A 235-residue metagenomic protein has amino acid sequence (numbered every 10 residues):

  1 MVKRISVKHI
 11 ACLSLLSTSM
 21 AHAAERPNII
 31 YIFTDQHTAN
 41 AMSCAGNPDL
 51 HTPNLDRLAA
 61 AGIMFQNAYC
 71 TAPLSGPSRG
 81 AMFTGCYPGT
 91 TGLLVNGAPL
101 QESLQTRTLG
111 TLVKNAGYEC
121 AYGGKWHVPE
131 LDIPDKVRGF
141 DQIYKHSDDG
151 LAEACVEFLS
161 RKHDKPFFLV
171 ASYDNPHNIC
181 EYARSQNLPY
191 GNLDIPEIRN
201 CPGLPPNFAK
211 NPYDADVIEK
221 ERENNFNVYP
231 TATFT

Functional and structural regions predicted by a protein language model:
M1-I10: Bacterial N-terminal signal peptides that target proteins for export
H9-T18: Bacterial N-terminal signal peptides
A24, Q36-A41, A45-N47, R161-K165 (+1 more regions): Active-site-proximal cap/lid insertion segments
A24-I63, A72-P73, Y182: Active-site-proximal N-terminal segment of extracellular/periplasmic enzymes that hydrolyze or transfer
F33-T34, N67-Y69, F168-N175: Short beta-strand segments
P48-T52, Y69-L74, P99-T106, P202 (+1 more regions): A short beta-strand-to-alpha-helix junction
A60-I63, A68-N96: Active-site nucleophile/metal-coordination loop of metallo-enzymes that catalyze phosphate/sulfate and related
A81-L169, Y173-E197: Catalytic-site neighborhoods of secreted/periplasmic enzymes that process anionic sulfate/phosphate groups
